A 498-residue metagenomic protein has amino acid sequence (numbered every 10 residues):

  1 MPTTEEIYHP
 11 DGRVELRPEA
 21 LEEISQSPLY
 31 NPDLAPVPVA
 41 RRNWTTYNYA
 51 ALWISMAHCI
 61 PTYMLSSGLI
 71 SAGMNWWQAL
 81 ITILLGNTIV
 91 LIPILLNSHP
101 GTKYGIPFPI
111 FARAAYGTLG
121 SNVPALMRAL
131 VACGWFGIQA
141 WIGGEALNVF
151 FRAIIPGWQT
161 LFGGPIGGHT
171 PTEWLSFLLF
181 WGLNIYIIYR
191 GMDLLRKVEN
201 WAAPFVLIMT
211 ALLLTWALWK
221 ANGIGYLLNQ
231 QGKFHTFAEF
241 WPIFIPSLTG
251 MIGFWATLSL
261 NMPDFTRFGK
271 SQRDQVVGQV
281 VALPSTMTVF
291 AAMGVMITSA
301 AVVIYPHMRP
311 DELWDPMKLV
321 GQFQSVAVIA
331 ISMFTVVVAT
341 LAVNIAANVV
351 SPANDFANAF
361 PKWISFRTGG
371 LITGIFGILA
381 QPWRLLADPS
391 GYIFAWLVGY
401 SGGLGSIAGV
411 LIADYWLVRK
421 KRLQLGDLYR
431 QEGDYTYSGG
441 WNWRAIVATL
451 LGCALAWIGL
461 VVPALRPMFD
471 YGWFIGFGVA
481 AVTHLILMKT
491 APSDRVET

Functional and structural regions predicted by a protein language model:
P2-W76, L91, K220-G223, F234-P246 (+2 more regions): Membrane-interface "cap" regions at the ends of multi-pass membrane proteins
P36, T368-G369, I407-I486, T490 (+1 more regions): C-terminal membrane-solvent junction of multi-pass transporters and transport-like membrane proteins
T46-Y63, S176-L183, Y189, T215-A221 (+3 more regions): Hydrophobic, membrane-embedded alpha-helices of multi-pass small-molecule transporters
H58-T62, L85-P93, M127-Q139, P204-K220 (+3 more regions): Selective recognition of specific alpha-helical transmembrane segments in multi-pass small-molecule
I83-Y116, R128-V131, W135-W141, A300-A301 (+2 more regions): Juxtamembrane transmembrane-helix boundary signature
A125, R152-Y189, P204-L213, S247-M262 (+2 more regions): Transmembrane alpha-helical segments of multi-pass small-molecule transport proteins
M127, I138, G144, L175-W219 (+3 more regions): Membrane-interface loop-to-helix entry segments
A140, G144-A153, F205-K233, F254 (+3 more regions): Hydrophobic alpha-helical segments and their helix-loop junctions in multi-pass secondary transporters
